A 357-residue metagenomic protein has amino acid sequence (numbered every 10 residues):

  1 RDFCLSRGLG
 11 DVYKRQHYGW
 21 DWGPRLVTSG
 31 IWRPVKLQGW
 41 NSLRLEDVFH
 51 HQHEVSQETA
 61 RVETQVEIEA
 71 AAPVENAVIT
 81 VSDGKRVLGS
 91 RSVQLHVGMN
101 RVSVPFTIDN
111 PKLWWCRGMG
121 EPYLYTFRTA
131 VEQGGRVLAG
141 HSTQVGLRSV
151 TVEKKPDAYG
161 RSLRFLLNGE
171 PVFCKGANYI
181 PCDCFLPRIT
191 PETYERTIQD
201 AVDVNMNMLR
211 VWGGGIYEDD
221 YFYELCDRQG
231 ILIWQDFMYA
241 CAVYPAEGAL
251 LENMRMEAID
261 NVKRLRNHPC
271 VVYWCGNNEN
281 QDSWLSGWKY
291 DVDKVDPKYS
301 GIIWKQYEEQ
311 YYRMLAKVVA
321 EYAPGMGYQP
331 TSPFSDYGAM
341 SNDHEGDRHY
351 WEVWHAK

Functional and structural regions predicted by a protein language model:
R1, R7-M208, G346, A356: Secreted/periplasmic carbohydrate-active enzymes, especially glycoside hydrolases
M208-R228, L232-K357: Substrate-binding/catalytic cleft of secreted carbohydrate-active enzymes, primarily glycoside hydrolases
